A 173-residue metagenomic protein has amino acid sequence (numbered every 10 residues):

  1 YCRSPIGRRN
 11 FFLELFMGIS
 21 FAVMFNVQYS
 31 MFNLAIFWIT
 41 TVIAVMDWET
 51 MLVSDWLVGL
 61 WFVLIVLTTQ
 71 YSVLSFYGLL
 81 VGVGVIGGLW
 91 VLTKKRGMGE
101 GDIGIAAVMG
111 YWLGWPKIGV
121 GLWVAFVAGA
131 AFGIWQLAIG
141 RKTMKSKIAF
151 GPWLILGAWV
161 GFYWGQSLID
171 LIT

Functional and structural regions predicted by a protein language model:
Y1-F25, D170: N-terminal transmembrane signal-anchor/hairpin module of polytopic inner-membrane proteins
L13-F21, L57-V63, I103-I105, F150-I155: Core segments of transmembrane alpha-helices that mediate helix-helix packing or line hydrophobic substrate/ligand
V23-M24, L92, A138-I139, Y163-W164: Helix-loop junctions at the membrane-solvent interface of multi-pass transporters, primarily the C-terminal
M24, Q28-M31, S72-V73: Short polybasic linear motifs
L34-A128, F132-G133, A138, L171-T173: Functional transmembrane core segments of multi-pass inner-membrane proteins
V66, W159-Y163: Aromatic-anchored segments of alpha-helical transmembrane domains
I134-V160: Interfacial loop-to-transmembrane junctions
Y163-T173: Juxtamembrane boundary at the C-terminal end of a transmembrane helix
